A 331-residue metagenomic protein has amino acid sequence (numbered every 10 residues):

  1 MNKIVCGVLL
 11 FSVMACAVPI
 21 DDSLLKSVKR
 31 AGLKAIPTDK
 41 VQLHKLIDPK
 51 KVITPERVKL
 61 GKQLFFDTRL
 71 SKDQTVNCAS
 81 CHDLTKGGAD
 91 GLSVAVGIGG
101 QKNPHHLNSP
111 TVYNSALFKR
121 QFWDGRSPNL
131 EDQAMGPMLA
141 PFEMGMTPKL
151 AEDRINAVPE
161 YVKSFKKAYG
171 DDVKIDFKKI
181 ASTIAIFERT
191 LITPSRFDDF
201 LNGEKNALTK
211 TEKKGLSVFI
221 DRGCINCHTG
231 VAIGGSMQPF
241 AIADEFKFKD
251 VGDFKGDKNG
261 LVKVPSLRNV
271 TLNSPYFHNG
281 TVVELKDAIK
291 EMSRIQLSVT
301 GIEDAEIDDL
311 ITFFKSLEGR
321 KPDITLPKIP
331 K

Functional and structural regions predicted by a protein language model:
I4-V13: Sec-dependent N-terminal signal peptides
C16-K331: Periplasmic c-type cytochrome electron-transfer domains
